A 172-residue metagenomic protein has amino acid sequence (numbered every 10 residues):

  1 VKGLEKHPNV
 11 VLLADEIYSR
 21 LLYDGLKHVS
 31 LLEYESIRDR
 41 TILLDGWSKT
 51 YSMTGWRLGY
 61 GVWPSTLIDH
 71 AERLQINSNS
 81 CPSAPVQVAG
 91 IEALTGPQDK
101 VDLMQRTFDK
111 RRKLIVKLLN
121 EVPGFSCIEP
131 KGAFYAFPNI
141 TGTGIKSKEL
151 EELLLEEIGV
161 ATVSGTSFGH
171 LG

Functional and structural regions predicted by a protein language model:
V1-G172: PLP-dependent class I/II
